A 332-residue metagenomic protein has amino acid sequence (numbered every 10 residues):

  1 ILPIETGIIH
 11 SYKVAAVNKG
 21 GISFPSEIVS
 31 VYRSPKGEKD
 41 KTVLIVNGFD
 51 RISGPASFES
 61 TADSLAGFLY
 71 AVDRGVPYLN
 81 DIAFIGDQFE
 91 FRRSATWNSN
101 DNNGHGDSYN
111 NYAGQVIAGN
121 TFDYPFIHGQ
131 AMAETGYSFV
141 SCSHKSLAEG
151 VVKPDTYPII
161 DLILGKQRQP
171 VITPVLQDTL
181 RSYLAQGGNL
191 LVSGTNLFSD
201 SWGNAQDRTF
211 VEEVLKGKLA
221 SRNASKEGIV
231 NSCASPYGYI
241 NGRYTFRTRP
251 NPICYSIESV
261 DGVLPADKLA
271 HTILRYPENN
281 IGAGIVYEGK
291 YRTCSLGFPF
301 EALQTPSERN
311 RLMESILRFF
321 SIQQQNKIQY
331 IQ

Functional and structural regions predicted by a protein language model:
L2-G20: Beta-strand-rich modules
P3-G7, A185, G289: Surface-exposed coil/turn segments at beta-strand junctions on protein surfaces, enriched
V17-K39: Extracellular fibronectin type III
V31-S53: Low-complexity, Pro/Ser/Thr- and charge-rich linker/hinge segments at domain boundaries
R51-S57, S141, D200, I281-A283 (+1 more regions): Short, solvent-exposed loop/turn elements at domain surfaces
D81-R208: Helical hinge/lid and interdomain linker segments adjacent to catalytic or ligand-binding clefts that mediate domain
G165-S259, L312: A glycine-rich, often tryptophan-bearing local segment used as a flexible ligand/cofactor-contacting loop or short
R222-P306: Catalytic beta-strand/loop cores that center a nucleophilic Ser/Cys/Thr and support acyl-enzyme chemistry
